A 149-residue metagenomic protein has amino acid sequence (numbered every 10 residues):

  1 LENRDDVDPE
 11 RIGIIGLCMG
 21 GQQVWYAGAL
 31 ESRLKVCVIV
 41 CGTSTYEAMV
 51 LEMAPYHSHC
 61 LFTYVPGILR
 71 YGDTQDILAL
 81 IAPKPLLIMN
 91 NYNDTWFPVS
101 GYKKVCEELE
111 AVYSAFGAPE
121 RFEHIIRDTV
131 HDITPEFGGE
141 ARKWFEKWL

Functional and structural regions predicted by a protein language model:
L1-C18, L34: Gly/Ser-rich "nucleophile elbow"/oxyanion-hole loop immediately N-terminal to the catalytic nucleophile in hydrolases
I15, V40-C41, M89, R127: Alpha/beta-hydrolase-fold catalytic nucleophile elbow
G16-Y26: Glycine-rich nucleophile elbow surrounding the catalytic serine of serine-hydrolase chemistry
A29-K35: Conserved hydrolase catalytic core segment
K35-L78, P83, W96-C106, S114-A118: Mobile cap/lid helix-loop segments that gate and shape the active-site cleft of serine hydrolases
L61, E107-L149: C-terminal catalytic histidine-bearing segment of alpha/beta-hydrolase fold enzymes
I81, I88-N90: Short beta-strand/loop motif that positions the catalytic acidic residue of the alpha/beta-hydrolase fold
Y92-F97, H131-D132: Acidic catalytic loop of the alpha/beta-hydrolase fold
